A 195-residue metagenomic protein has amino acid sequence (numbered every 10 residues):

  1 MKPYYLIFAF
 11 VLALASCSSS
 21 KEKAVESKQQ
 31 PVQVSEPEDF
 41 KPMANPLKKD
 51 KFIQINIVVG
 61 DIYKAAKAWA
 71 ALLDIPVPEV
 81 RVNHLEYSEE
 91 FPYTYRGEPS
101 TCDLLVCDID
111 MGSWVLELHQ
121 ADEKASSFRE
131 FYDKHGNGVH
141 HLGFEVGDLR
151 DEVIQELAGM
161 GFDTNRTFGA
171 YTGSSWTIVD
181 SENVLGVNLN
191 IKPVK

Functional and structural regions predicted by a protein language model:
K2-A9: Sec-dependent signal peptide recognition, specifically the positively charged N-region followed immediately by
L14-S16: C-terminal motif of bacterial Sec signal peptides marking the signal peptidase cleavage site
S18-V25: Bacterial lipoprotein signal-peptidase II cleavage site
V25-K64, L73-P76, N137-L142: N-terminal beta-strand motif that seeds the catalytic metal site of vicinal oxygen chelate
V25-N45, D108, E117, D151-K195: Vicinal oxygen chelate
F40, R81-R96, K124-Y132, N165-T177: A cross-kingdom feature marking solvent-exposed beta-strand/loop segments within repeated, beta-rich binding/scaffold
I53-G60, C107-W114, F131-L149: Vicinal oxygen chelate
Y95-S113: Short, structured active-site "lid" loops
